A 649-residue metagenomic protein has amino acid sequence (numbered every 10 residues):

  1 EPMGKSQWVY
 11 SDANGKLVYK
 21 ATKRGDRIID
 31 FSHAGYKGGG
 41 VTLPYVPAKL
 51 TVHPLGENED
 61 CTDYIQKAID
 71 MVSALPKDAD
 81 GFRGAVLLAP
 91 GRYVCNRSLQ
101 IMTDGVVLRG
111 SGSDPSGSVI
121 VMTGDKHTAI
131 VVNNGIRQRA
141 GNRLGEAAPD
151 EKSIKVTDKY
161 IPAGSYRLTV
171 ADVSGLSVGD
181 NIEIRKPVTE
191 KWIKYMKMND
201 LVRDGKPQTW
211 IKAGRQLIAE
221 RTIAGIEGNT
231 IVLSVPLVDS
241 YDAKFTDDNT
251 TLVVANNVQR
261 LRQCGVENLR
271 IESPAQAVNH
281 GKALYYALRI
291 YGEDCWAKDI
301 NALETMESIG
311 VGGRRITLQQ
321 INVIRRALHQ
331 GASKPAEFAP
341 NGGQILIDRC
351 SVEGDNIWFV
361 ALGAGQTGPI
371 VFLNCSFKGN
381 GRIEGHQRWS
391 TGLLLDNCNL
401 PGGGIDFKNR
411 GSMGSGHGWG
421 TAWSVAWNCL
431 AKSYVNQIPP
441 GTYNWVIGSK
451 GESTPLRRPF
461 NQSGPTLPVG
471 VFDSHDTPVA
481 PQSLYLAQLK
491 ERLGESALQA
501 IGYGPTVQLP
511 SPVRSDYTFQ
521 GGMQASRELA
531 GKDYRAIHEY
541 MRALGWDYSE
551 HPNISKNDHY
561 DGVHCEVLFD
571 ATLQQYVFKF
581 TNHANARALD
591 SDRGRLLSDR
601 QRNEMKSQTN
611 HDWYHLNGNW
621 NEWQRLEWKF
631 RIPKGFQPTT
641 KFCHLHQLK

Functional and structural regions predicted by a protein language model:
E1-Q276, I447-V513: Extracellular "leader-to-stem" segments immediately downstream of a signal peptide or signal-anchor in secreted/lumenal
K77-D78, R97-S98, G117-V119, V232 (+9 more regions): Short glycine/acidic-rich loop motifs that flank beta-strands on beta-rich extracellular proteins
L87-A89, V94, Q100, V107-R109 (+16 more regions): Extracellular beta-strand solenoid repeats
G105, G110, R262-S273, D294-E304 (+5 more regions): Right-handed parallel beta-helix
G124-L144, A148-P149, S165, K244-N256 (+6 more regions): Extracellular beta-strand/beta-solenoid scaffold signature
D180, K186-E220, A224-T230, G265-R349 (+2 more regions): Right-handed parallel beta-helix
F372-S511: Gly/Ser/Thr/Ala-enriched C-terminal appendages of enzymes
P512-K649: Low-complexity, Ser/Thr/Pro/Gly-rich disordered linker/stalk regions
